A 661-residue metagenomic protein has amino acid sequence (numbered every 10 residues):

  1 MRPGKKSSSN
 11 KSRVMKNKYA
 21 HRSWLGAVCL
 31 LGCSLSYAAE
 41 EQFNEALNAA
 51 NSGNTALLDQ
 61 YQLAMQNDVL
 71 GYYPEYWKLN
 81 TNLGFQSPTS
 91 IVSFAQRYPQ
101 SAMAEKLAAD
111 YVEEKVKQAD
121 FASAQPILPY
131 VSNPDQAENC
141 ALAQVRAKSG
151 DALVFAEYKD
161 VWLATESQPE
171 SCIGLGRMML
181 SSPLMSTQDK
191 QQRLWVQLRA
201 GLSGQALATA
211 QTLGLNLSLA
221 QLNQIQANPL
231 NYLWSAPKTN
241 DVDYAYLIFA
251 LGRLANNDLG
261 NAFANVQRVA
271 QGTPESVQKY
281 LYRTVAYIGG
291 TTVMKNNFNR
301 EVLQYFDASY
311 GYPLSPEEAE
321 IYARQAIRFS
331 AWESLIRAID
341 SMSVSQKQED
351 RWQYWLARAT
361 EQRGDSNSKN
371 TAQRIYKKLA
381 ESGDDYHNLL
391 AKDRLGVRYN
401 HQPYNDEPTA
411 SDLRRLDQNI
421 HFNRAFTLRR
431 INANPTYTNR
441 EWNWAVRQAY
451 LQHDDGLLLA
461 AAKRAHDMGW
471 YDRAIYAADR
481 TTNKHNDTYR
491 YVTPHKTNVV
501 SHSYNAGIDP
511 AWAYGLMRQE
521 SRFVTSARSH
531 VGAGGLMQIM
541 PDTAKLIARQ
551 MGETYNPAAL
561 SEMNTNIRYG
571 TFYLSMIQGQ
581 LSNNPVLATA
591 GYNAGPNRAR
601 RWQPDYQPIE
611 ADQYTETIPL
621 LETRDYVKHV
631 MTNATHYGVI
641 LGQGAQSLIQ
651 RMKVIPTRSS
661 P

Functional and structural regions predicted by a protein language model:
S8-L25: Bacterial N-terminal signal peptides that target proteins for export
C33-S36: N-terminal signal peptide c-region/cleavage motif recognized by signal peptidases
A38-Q42, G53-N54, Q66-Y73, F85-S87 (+20 more regions): Generic helix N-cap/helix-start motif at coil->alpha-helix transitions
S52, T81, F85, E114 (+9 more regions): Structural motif corresponding to the intra-repeat A-B loop/turn of tetratricopeptide repeats
L57-Q62, S87-R97, F121-V131, L153-A164 (+12 more regions): Alpha-helical repeat scaffolds
N67, Q304-F306, P313, F329 (+5 more regions): Catalytic glycan-binding domains that act on GlcNAc-containing polysaccharides
L79-N80, A95, A108-E113, Y282-K295 (+1 more regions): Alpha-helical adaptor scaffolds
